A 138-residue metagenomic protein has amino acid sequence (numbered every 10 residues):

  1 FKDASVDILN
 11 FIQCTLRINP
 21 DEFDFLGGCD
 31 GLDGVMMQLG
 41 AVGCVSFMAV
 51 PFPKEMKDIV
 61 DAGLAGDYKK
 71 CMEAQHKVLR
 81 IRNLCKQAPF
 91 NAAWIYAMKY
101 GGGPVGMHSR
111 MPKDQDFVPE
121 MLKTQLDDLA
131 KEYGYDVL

Functional and structural regions predicted by a protein language model:
K2-K86: Catalytic alpha/beta core domains of metabolic enzymes, predominantly
M48, F52-L138: C-terminal alpha-helical cap/extension of soluble enzyme domains
